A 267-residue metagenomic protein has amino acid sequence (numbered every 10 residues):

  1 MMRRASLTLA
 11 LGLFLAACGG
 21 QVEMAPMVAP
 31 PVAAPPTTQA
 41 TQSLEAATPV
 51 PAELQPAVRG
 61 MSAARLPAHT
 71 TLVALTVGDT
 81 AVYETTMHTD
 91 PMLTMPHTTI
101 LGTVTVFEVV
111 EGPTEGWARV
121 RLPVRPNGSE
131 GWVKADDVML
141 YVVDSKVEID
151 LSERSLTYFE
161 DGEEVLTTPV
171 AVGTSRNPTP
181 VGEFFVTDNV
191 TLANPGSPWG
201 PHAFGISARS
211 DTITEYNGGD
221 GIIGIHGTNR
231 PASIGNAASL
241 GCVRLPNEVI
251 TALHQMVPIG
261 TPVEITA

Functional and structural regions predicted by a protein language model:
M1-L11: N-terminal export and membrane-targeting signals
F14-A17: C-terminal motif of bacterial Sec signal peptides marking the signal peptidase cleavage site
G19-V22: Bacterial signal peptide processing site
V28, P36-T37, V124, D137-S145 (+4 more regions): Exported/periplasmic cell-wall-interacting domains
P30-T70, R121-I149: Boundary regions of SH3-family modules and the immediately adjacent low-complexity/disordered segments in eukaryotic
A40-E108: Beta-loop motif signature
H97-D136: SH3/SH3-like beta-barrel superfamily modules
N127, A135-T174: A structural motif detector for short, solvent-exposed N-terminal "entry" segments of globular domains
